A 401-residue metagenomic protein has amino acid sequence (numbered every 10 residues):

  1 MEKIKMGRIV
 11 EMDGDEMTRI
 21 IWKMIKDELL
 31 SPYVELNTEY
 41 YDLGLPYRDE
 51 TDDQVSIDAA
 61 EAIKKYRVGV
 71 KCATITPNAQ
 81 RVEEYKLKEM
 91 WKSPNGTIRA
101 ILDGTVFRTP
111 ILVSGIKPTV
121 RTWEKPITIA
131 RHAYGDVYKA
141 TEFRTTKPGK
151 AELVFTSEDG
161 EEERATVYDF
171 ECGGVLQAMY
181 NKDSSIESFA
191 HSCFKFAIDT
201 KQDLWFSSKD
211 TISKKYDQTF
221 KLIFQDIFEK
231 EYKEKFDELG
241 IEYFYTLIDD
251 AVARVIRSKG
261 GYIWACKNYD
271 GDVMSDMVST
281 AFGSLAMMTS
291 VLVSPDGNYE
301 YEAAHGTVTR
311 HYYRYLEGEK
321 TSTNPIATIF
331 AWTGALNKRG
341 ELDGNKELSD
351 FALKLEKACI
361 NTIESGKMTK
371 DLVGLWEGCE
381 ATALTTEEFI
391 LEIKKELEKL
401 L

Functional and structural regions predicted by a protein language model:
I4-M24, E28, L153-T246: Glycine-rich phosphate/diphosphate-binding loop of Rossmann-like nucleotide-binding domains
Y33-I57: N-terminal beta-loop-helix "entrance" segment that forms/cooperates in small-molecule cofactor or anionic ligand
E35-Y40, T200-S208, Y232-Y245, G340-A352 (+1 more regions): Flexible, glycine/charged-enriched surface loops at secondary-structure junctions
R48-E162, Y269-V273: N-terminal glycine-rich phosphate/adenylate-binding segment common to multiple enzyme folds
R48-E61, F228, Y232-G261: A structured beta-alpha segment of the ubiquitous adenosine-cofactor-binding alpha/beta core
A133-Y134, K139-A190, A197, N345 (+2 more regions): Glycine-rich phosphate/pyrophosphate-binding loop and the adjoining helix
V255-K354, N361-S365: Glycine-rich phosphate/nucleotide-binding loop
